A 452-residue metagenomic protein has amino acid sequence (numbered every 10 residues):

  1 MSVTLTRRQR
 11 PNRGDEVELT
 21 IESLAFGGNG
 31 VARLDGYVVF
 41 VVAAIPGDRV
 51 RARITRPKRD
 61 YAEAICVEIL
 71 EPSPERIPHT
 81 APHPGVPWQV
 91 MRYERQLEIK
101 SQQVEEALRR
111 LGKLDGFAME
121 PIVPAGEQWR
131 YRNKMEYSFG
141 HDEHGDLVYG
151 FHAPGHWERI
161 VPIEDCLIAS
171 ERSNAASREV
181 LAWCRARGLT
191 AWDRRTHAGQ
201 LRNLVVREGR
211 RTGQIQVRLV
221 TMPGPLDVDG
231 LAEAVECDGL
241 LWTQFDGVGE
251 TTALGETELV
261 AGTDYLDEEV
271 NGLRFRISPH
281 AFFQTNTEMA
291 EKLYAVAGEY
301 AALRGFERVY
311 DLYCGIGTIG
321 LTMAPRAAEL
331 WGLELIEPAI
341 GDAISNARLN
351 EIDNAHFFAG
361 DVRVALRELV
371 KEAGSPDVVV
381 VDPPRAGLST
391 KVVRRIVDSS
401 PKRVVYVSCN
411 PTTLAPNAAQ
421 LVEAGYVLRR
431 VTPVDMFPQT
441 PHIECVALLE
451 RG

Functional and structural regions predicted by a protein language model:
M1-P82, E94, P154, H356 (+1 more regions): Terminal RNA-binding accessory module
T4-D15, T20, L226-G452: Rossmann-like S-adenosyl-L-methionine
A32, G47, V86, L204 (+1 more regions): Residue-level signal for inorganic ion chemistry
A44, R53-P57, S138-D142, R207-R211 (+1 more regions): Short beta-strand micro-motifs enriched in acidic
V67-P78, P84-A191, R211: Extended interfacial segments that mediate partner engagement and assembly in macromolecular machines
E120-Q128, R194-R195, N203, R207 (+1 more regions): Short, solvent-exposed loop/turn elements at beta->coil junctions and helix N-caps that rim active or binding pockets
E158-R202, T221-Q244: Internal alpha/beta scaffold segment
V206, T212-M222, R274-S278, V378: Short, aliphatic-rich beta-strand segments
